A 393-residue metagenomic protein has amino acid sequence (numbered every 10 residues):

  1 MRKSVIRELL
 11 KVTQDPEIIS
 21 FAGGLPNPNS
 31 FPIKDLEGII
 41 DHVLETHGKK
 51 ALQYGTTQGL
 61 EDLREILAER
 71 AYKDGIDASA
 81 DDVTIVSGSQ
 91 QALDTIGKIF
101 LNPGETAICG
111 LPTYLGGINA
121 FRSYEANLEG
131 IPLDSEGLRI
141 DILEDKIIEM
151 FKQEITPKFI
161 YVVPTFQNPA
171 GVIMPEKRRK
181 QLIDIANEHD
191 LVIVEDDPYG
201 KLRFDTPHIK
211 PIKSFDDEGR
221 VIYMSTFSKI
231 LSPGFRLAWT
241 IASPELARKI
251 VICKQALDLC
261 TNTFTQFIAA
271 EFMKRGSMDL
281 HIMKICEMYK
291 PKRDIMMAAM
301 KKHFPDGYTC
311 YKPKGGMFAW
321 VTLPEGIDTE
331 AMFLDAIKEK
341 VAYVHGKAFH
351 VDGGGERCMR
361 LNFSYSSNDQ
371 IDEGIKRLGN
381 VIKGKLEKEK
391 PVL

Functional and structural regions predicted by a protein language model:
M1-T56, K338-A342, L361: N-terminal "arm"/small-domain region of PLP-dependent enzymes with the aminotransferase-like
E45, K50-H189, G200-E218, Y289 (+2 more regions): Conserved core of the PLP fold type I
C109, G130, I193-E195, A269 (+1 more regions): Hydrophobic residues in well-ordered beta-strands that form the structural core
D217-E287: Conserved core segment of the aminotransferase class I/II
L246-A247, V321-R360, E373: Conserved C-terminal alpha-helix-loop-beta "cap" of PLP-dependent enzymes that closes/shapes the active-site mouth
A270, E287-M297, T309-T322, M332: Conserved glycine-rich beta-strand-loop-beta hairpin in the small C-terminal domain of fold type I
K338, V351-L393: PLP-dependent enzyme catalytic core of the Aspartate aminotransferase-like
